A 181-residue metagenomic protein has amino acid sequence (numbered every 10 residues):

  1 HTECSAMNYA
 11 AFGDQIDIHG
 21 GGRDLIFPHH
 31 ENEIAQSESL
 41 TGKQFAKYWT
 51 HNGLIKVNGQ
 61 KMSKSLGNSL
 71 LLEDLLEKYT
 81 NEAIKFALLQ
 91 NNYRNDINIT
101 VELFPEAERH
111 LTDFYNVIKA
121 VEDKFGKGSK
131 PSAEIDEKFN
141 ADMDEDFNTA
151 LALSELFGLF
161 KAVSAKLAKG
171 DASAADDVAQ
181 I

Functional and structural regions predicted by a protein language model:
T2-E122: Alpha-helical recognition segments enriched in aromatics with Gly/Pro capping that present substrate-recognition
L40-A46, E77-K78, Y93-I181: Feature 926 captures the class I aminoacyl-tRNA synthetase adenylation module centered on the KMSKS loop
